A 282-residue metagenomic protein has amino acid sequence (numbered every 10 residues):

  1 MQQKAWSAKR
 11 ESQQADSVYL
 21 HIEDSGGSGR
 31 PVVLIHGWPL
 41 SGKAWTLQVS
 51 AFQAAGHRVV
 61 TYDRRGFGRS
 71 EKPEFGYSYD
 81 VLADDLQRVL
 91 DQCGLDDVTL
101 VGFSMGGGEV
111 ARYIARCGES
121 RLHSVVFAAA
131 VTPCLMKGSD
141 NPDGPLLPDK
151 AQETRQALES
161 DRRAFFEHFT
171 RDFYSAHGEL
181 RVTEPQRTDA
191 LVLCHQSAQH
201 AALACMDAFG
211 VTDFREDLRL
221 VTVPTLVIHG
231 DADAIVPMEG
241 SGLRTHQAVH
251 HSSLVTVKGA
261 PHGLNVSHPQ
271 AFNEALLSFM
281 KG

Functional and structural regions predicted by a protein language model:
H21-F75: Conserved HGGG/HGGXW glycine-rich cap/lid loop of the alpha/beta-hydrolase fold
V81-V98: Conserved acidic catalytic loop of the alpha/beta-hydrolase fold
G102, G106, V110: Gly/Ala-rich beta-loop-alpha elbow adjacent to hydrolase catalytic centers
A111, A115-R116, S120-S160: Flexible "cap/lid" loop of the alpha/beta hydrolase fold
M136-K137, N141-P145, Q156-R219: Conserved alpha/beta-hydrolase catalytic His-Asp/Glu region
V221, V227-H229, D233: Short beta-strand/loop motif that positions the catalytic acidic residue of the alpha/beta-hydrolase fold
A234-G240: Conserved alpha/beta-hydrolase "acid-adjacent" motif
H251-G282: Catalytic active-site module of serine/aspartate enzymes centered on a nucleophile-bearing elbow/loop
